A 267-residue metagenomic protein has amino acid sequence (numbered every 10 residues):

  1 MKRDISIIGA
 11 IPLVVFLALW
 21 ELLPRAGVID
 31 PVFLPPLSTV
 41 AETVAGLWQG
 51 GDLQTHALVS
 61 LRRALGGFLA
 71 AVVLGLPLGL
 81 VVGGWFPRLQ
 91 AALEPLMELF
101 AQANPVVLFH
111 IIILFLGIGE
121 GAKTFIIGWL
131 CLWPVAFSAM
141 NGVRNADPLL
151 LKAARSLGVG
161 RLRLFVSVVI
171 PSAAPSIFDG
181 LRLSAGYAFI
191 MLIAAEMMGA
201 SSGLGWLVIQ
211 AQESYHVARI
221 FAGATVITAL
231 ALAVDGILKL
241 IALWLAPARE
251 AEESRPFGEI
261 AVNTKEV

Functional and structural regions predicted by a protein language model:
K2-R3, A26-L69: Periplasmic/extracellular loop-to-transmembrane helix junction in inner-membrane transport proteins
I7, I11, V15-F16, Q54 (+5 more regions): Hydrophobic alpha-helical transmembrane segments of multipass integral membrane proteins, especially permease/channel
T55-R63, L114-P134, F178, R219-A224: Loop-to-helix entry region at the N-terminal start of transmembrane alpha-helices in multi-pass membrane transporters
V73, P77-I113, I127, F137-R144 (+1 more regions): Cytoplasmic-entry segments and transmembrane alpha-helices of multi-pass inner-membrane transporters
L114-F115, V143, I190-I227, A246-G258: Glycine-rich helix-loop "coupling/hinge" segments at transmembrane-helix boundaries in multipass transporters
F125, W129, R161-A194, A222 (+3 more regions): Transmembrane alpha-helices
V143-L149, A153-A173, E213: Short helix-to-coil transition segments within interhelical loops that connect adjacent transmembrane helices
R144, P175, D179, F221-V267: C-terminal transmembrane helix and the adjacent membrane-cytosol boundary/short C-terminal tail of inner/organellar
